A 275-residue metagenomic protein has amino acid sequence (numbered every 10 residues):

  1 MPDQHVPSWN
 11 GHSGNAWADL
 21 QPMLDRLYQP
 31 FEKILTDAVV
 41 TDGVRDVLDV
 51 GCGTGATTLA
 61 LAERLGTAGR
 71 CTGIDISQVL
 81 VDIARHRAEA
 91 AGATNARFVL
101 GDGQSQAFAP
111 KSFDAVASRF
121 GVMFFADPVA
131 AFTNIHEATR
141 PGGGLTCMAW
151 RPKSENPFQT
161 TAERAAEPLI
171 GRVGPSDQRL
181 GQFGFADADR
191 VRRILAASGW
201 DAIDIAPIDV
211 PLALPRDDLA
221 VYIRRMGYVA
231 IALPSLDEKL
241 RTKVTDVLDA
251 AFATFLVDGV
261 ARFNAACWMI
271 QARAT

Functional and structural regions predicted by a protein language model:
M1-R45, A56-A60, I83, A91: Conserved class I S-adenosyl-L-methionine
D3-S8, S13, Q21, Y28 (+2 more regions): Conserved Class I S-adenosyl-L-methionine
D46-Q106, A130: Class I SAM-dependent methyltransferase SAM/SAH-binding core
L65, A88, A166, L195 (+1 more regions): Conserved hydrophobic residues forming the short capping helix/wall of the S-adenosyl-L-methionine
T67-A68, T139-L145: Short glycine-dipeptide loop
Q104-A115: A short acidic, Gly/Pro-enriched loop at the edge of an enzyme's catalytic core that lines a small-molecule cofactor
D114-P128, R151: A short SAM/SAH-binding and catalytic strip from SAM-dependent methyltransferases
V129, H136, G144-L214: Conserved catalytic/acceptor-binding region of the Class I
